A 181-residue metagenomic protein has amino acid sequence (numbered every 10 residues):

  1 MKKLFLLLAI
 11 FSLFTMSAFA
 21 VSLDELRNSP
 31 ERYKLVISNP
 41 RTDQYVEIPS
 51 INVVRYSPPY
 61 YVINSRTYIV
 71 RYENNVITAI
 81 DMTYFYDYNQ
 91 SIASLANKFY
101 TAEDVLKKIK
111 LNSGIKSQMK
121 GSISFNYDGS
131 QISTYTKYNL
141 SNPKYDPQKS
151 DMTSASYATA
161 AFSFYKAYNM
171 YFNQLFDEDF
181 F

Functional and structural regions predicted by a protein language model:
L4-M16: Sec-dependent N-terminal signal peptides
A20-D81, D87-F181: N-terminal secretory-pathway/extracellular module detecting exported/lumenal segments and adjacent signal-anchor/first
